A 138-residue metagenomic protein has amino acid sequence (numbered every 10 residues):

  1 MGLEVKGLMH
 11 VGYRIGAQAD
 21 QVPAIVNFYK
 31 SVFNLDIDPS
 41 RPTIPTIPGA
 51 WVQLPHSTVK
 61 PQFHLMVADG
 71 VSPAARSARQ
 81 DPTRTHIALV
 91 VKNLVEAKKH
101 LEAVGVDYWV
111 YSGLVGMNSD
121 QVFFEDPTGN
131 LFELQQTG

Functional and structural regions predicted by a protein language model:
M1-M9, S40, K98-G138: Vicinal oxygen chelate
M1-V26, T85-I87: N-terminal beta-strand motif that seeds the catalytic metal site of vicinal oxygen chelate
R14, Q53, A88-K92: Short hydrophobic/aromatic beta-strand micro-patches that form the beta-sheet surface supporting nucleotide- or nucleic
Q18-A19, V91-V95: Helix N-cap motif at beta-to-alpha junctions
D20-I37, V104: Amphipathic alpha-helical segments
P23, V95-H100: Short amphipathic alpha-helices within nucleic acid-binding modules
D36-A78, F124, L131-Q136: Conserved short beta-strand elements that form part of the metal-binding/catalytic scaffold of enzyme active sites
T46, T83, N118: Exposed loop/turn and edge beta-strand positions of beta-sandwich/beta-sheet ligand-binding modules
